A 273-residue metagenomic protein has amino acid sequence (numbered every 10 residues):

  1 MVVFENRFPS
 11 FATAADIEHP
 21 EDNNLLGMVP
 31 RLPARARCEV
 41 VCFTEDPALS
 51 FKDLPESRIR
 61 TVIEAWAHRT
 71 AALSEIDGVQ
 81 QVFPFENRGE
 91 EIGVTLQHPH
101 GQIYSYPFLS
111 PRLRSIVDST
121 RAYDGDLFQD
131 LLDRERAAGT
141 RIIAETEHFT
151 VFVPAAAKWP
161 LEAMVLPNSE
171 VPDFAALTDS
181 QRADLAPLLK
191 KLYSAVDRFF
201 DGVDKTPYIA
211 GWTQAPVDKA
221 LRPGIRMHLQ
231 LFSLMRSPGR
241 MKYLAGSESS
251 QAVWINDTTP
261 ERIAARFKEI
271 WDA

Functional and structural regions predicted by a protein language model:
M1-A273: HIT superfamily nucleotide-processing domains
